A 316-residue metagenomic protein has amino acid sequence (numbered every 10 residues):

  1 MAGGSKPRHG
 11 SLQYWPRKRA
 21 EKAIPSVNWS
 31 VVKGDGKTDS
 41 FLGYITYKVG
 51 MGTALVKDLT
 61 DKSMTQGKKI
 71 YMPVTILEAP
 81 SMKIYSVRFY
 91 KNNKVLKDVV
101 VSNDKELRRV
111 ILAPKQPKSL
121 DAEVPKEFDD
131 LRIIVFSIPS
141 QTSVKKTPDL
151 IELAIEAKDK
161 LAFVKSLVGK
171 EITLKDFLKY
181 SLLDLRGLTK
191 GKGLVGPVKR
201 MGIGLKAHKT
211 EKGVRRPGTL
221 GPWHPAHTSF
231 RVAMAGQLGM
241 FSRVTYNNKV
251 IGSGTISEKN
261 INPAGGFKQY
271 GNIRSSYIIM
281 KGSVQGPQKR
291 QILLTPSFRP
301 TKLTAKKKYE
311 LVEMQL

Functional and structural regions predicted by a protein language model:
M1-T189, L194-L316: Extended basic (Lys/Arg/His-rich) segments that typically form rRNA-contacting surfaces in ribosomal proteins
